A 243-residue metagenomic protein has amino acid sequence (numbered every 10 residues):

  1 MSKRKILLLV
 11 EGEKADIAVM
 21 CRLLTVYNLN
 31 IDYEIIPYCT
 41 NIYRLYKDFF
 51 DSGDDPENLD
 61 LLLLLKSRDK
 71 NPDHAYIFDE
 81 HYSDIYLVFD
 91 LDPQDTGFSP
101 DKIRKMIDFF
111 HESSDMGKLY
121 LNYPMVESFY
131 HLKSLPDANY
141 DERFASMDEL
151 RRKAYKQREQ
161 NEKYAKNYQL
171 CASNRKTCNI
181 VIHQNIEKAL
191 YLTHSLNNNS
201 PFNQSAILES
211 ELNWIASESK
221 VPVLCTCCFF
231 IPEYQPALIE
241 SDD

Functional and structural regions predicted by a protein language model:
M1-R4, L9: Basic, amphipathic N-terminal segments that precede the first structured/catalytic domain
S2-K3, A18-I36, Y43-D55, L65-D243: C-terminal accessory helical subdomains adjacent to catalytic cores in phosphodiester- and nucleotide-handling enzymes
L8-I17: N-terminal beta1-alpha1 ligand-phosphate binding loop
L61-L63: Hydrophobic transmembrane alpha-helices and their helix-loop junctions in integral membrane proteins
